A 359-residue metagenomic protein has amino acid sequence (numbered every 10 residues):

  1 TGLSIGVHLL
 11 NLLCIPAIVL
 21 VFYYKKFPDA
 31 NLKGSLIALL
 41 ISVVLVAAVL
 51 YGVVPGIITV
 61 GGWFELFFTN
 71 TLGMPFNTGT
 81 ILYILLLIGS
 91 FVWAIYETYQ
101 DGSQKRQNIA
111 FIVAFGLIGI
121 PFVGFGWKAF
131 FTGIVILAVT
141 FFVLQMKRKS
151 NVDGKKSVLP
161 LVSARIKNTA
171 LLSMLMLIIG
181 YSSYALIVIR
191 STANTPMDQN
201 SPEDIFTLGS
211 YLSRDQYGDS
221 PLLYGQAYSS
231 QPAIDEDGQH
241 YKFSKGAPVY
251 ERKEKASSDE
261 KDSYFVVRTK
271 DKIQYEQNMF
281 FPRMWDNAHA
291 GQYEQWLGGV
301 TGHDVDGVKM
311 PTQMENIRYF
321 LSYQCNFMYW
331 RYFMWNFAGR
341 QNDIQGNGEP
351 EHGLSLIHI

Functional and structural regions predicted by a protein language model:
T1-G6, F115-G124: Membrane-interface alpha helices of multi-pass inner-membrane proteins
T1-I18, Y24-D29, K167, N287 (+5 more regions): Membrane-integral, polyisoprenol-dependent glycosyltransferases of the GT-C/oligosaccharyltransferase superfamily
L10-F22, P55-T59, A129-L137: Transmembrane-embedded, aromatic-rich helix segments that form part of the hydrophobic channel/pocket engaging
L20-D29, V92-D101, F142-N151: Structural signal for the C-terminal ends of transmembrane alpha-helices and the immediately following loop
P28-L40, L72-L82, Q100-F111, G126-F131 (+1 more regions): Membrane-interfacial entry segments at the cytosolic side of transmembrane helices
V44-E65, A94-T98, I118-V123, L175-Q199: Membrane-lumen/periplasm interface segments of specific transmembrane helices in polyprenyl phosphate-linked
N168, L172-N342: Aromatic-rich transmembrane-lumenal/periplasmic boundary elements in polytopic membrane proteins
I357-I359: Conserved small/polar residues in nucleotide/adenosyl-binding loops
